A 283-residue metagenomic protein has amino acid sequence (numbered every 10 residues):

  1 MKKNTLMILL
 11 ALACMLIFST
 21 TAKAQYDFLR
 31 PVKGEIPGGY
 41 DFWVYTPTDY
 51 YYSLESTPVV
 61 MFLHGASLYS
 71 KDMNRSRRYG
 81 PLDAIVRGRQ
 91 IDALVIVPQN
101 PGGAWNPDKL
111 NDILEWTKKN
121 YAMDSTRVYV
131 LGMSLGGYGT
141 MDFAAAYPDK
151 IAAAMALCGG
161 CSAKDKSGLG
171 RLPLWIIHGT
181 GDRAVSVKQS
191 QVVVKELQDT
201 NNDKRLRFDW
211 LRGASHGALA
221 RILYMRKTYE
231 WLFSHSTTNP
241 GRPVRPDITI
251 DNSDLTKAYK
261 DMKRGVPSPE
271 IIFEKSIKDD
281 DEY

Functional and structural regions predicted by a protein language model:
L9-I17: Bacterial N-terminal signal peptides
A22-V59, Y138, F143, M155 (+3 more regions): A domain-start/cap signature at the N-terminus of enzymes
D49-E55, A104-S134: Gly/Ser-rich "nucleophile elbow"/oxyanion-hole loop immediately N-terminal to the catalytic nucleophile in hydrolases
T57-V59, L63-N111: Active-site machinery of serine-nucleophile hydrolases
N74-S76, S186-E196: Short alpha-helix in the alpha/beta-hydrolase fold that links the catalytic acid
V95, G179, F208-A218: Histidine-bearing beta->alpha loop at or near hydrolase active sites
K119-N120, T126-G170: Primarily recognizes the serine-hydrolase "nucleophile elbow" in alpha/beta-hydrolase and SGNH/GDSL folds
W175-H178, D182: Short beta-strand/loop motif that positions the catalytic acidic residue of the alpha/beta-hydrolase fold
